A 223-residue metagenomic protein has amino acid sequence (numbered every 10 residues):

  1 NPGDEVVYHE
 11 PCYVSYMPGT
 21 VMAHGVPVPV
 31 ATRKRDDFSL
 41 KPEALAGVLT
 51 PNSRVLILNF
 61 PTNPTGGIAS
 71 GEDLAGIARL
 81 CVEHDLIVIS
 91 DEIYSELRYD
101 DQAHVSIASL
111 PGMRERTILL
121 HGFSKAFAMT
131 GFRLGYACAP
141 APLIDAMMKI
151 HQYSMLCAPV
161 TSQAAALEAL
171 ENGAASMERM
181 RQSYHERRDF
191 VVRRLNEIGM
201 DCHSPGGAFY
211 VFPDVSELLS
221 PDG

Functional and structural regions predicted by a protein language model:
N1-G223: PLP-dependent class I/II
